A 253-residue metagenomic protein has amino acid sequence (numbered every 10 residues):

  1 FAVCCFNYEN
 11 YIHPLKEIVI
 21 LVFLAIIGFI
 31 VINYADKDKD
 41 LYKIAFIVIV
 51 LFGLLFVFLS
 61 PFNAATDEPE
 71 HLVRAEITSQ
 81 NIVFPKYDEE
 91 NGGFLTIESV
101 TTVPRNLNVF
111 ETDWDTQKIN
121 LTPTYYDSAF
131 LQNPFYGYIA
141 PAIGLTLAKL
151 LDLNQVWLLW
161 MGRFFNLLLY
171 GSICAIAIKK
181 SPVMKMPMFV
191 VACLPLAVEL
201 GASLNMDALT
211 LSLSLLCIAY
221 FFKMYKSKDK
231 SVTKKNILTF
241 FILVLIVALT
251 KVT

Functional and structural regions predicted by a protein language model:
F1, D40, L153-V156, A175-L196: Transmembrane-helix signature of polytopic, membrane-embedded enzymes that assemble or transfer cell-envelope glycans
F1-L54: Start-transfer (signal-anchor) and selected internal transmembrane alpha helices of multi-pass inner/ER membrane
I20-L24, I77, Y170, T210-I218 (+1 more regions): Hydrophobic core segments of transmembrane alpha-helices in multi-pass, intramembrane catalytic enzymes
L55-P69: Helix-to-loop transition at the C-terminal end of transmembrane segments
Q80-M161: Interfacial juxtamembrane loops and adjacent helix segments that form the catalytic/substrate-binding surfaces
S181, C217-N236: Membrane-interface transmembrane helices that cradle and orient dolichyl/undecaprenyl
E199, N236-V252: Membrane-interface alpha helices of multi-pass inner-membrane proteins
S203-T210: Short acidic/glycine- and proline-prone juxtamembrane loop motifs at membrane-interface regions of multi-pass membrane
